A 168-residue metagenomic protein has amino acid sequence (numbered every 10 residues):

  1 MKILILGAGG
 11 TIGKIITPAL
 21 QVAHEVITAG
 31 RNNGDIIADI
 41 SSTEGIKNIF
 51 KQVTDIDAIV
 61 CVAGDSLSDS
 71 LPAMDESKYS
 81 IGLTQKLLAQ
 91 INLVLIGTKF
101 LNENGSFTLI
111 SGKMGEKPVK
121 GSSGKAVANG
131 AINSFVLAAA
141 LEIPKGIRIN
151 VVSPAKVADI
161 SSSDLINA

Functional and structural regions predicted by a protein language model:
L4-A19: N-terminal Rossmann NAD(P)H-binding glycine-rich loop of SDR-like oxidoreductase domains
L6, C61-G64, S106-G112, R148-S153: Structural signature of the Rossmann-like NAD(P)-dependent dehydrogenase/reductase core
A29-E44: Rossmann-fold cofactor-recognition segment
I40-I56: Conserved Rossmann-fold cofactor-binding substructure of NAD(P)-dependent oxidoreductases
D65-S80: Conserved mid-core segment of classical short-chain dehydrogenase/reductases
G82-L83, A89-L93, S106-L141, S153-A158: Catalytic loop of short-chain dehydrogenase/reductase
K99, L141-E142: Alpha-helical segment proximal to the catalytic Tyr-Lys
I147, V151-A168: C-terminal helical subdomain
